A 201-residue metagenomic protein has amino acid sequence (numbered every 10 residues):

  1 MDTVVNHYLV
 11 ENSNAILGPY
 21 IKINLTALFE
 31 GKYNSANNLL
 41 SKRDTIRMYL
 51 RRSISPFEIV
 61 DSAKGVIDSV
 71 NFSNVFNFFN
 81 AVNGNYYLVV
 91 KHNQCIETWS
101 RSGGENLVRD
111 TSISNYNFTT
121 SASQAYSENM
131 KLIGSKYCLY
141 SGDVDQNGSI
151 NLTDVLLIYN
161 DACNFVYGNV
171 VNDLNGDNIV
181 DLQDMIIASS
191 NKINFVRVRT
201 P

Functional and structural regions predicted by a protein language model:
M1-L9, V66-I67, C95-N129, C138: Structured interaction patches on ligand/partner-binding surfaces of diverse proteins
Y20-S41: Short amphipathic, basic-aromatic surface patches that mediate peripheral association with negatively charged
N37-I46, N83: Short coil-to-beta strand junction motifs in C2/discoidin
T45-R51, Y87-V89: Beta-strand signatures of extracellular beta-sandwich domains
I54-F72: Short, acidic Ser/Thr/Gly-rich low-complexity loop/linker segments typical of extracellular and cell-surface proteins
N71-Y86, N93-Q94: Short Pro-Gly-centered beta-turn/loop motif in secreted/extracellular proteins
A125-I133, Q146-V171, N175-P201: Alpha-helical segments with a strong preference for the paired helices of cellulosomal dockerin domains
